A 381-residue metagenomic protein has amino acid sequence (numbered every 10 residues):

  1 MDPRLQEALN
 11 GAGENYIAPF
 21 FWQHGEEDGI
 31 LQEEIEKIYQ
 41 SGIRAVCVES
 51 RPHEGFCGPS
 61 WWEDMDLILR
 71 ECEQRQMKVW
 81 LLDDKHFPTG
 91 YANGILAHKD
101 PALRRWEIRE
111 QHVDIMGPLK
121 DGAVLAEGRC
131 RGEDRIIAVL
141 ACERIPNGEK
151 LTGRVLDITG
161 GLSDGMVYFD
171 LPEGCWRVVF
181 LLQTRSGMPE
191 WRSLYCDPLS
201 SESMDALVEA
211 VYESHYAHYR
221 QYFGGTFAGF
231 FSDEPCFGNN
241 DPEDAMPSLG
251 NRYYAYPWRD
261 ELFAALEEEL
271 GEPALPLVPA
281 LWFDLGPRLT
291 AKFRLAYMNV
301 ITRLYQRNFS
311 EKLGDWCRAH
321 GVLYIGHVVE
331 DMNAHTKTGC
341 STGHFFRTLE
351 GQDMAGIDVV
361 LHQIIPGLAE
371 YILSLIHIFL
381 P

Functional and structural regions predicted by a protein language model:
M1-G11, Y16, L31-S41, G58-L295 (+2 more regions): Mature extracytoplasmic enzyme cores
W22-I30, P52-E63, E330-T338, V359-P366: Acidic-and-aromatic substrate-binding clefts and catalytic sites of carbohydrate-active enzymes
G25-I38, V208-A217, K337-R347, L368-A369: Short, acidic/polar
R44, A228, L323: Short acidic/polar active-site loop segments enriched in Thr and Asp
T348-L375: Conserved active-site neighborhood of enzyme catalytic/cofactor-binding cores
I376-P381: Conserved small/polar residues in nucleotide/adenosyl-binding loops
